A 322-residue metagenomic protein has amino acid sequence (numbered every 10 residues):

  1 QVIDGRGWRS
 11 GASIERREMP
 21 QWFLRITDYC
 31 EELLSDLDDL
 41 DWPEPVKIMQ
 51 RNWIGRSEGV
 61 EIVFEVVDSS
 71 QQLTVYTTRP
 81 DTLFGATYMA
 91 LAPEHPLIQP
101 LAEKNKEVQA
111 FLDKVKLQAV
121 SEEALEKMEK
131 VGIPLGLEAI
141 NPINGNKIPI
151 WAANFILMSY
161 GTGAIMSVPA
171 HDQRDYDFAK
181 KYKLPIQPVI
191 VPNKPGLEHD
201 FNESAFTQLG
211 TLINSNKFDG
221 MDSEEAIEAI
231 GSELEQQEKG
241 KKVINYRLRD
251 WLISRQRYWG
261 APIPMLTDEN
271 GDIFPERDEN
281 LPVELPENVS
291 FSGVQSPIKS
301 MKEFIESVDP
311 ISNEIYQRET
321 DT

Functional and structural regions predicted by a protein language model:
Q1-L73, A164-F304: Residue patterns forming the tRNA-binding/recognition surfaces of aminoacyl-tRNA synthetases and related DALR
R51-I54, E126-G132, D321-T322: Short Gly/Pro-enriched turn/cap motifs at secondary-structure boundaries
S57-E61, T87, P134-G136: Short glycine-rich loop/turn motifs
L73-H95, W251, R257-P264, T322: Conserved phosphate/anionic-ligand binding catalytic regions in large, soluble enzymes, centered on
V75, I148-I150, E276, R318: Short capping micro-motif at the N-terminus of alpha-helices
H95-N193, E198-H199, S204-A205: Catalytic alpha/beta core of large soluble enzyme barrels
A139-I140, L266, S307: Hydrophobic beta-strand positions
I305-T322: Short, intrinsically disordered, charge-balanced linker/junction segments flanking boundaries in proteins
